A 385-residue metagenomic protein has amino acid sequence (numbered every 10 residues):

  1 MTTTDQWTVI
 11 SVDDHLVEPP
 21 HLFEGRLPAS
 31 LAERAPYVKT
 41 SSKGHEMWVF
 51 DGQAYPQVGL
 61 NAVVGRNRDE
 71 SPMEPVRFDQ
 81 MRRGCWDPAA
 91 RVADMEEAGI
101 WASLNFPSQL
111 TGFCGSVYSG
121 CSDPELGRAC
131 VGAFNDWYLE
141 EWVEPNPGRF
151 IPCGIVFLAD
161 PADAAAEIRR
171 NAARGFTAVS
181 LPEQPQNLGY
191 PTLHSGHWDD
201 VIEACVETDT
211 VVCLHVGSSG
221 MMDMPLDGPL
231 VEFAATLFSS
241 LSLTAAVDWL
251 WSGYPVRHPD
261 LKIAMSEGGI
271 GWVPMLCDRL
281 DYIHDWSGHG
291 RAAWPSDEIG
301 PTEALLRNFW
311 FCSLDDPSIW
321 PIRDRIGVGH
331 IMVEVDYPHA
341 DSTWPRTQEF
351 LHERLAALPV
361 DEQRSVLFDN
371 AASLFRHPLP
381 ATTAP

Functional and structural regions predicted by a protein language model:
T2-T8, E18-E74, D79-R82, W86-A102 (+10 more regions): Mid-to-C-terminal alpha-helical segments outside catalytic/metal-binding sites
E70-V76, T111-L126, A162: Surface-exposed, active-site-proximal loop segments in enzymatic domains
V76-C85, F150-A162: Active-site mouth loops of central-metabolism enzymes
N105-G120, P145-R149: Substrate-binding cleft and catalytic face of glycoside hydrolase catalytic domains, especially the flexible beta-alpha
F106-T111, V216-M221, Y337-H339: Short glycine-enriched loops at secondary-structure junctions
G112-S116, G220-P229, S342-W344: Short acidic/His/Gly/Ser-rich catalytic and metal-binding motifs that mark active-site loops of diverse hydrolases
Y118-D123, L226-T236, T347-H352: Short glycine/proline- and charge-enriched loop/turn segments that cap or connect secondary-structure elements
L126, V143, G148-F150, V156 (+3 more regions): Catalytic pocket-lining loop regions of alpha/beta-barrel enzymes, especially the amidohydrolase/enolase/GH5 lineages
